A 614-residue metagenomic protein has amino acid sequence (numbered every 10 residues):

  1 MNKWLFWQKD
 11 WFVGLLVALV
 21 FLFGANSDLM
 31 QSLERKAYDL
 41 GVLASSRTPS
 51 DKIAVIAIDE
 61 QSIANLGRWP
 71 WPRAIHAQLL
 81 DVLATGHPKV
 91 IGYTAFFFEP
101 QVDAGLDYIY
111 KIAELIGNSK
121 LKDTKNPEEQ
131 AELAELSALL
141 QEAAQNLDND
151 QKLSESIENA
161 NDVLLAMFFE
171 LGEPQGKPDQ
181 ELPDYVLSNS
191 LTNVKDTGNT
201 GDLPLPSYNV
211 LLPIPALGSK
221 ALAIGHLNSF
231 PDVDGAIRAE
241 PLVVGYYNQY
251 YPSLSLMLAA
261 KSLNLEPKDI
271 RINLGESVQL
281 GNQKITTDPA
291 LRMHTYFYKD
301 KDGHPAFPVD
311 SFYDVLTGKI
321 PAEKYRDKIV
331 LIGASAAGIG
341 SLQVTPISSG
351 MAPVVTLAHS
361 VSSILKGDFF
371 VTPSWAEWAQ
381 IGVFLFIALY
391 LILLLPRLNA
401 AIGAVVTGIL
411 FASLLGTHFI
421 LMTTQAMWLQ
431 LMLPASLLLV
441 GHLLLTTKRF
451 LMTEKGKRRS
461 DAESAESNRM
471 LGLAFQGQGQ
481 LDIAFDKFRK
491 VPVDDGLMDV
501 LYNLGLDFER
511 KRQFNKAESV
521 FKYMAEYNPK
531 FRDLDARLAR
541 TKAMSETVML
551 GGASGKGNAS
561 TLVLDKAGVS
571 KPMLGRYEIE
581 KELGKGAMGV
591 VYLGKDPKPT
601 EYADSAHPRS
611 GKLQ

Functional and structural regions predicted by a protein language model:
N2-K284, Y325-L395: Non-transmembrane functional regions of envelope-associated proteins
N2-S46, S363-M470, Q476-G477, N528-K530: Transmembrane alpha-helices and their extracellular/periplasmic helix-loop junctions in integral membrane proteins
S560-I579: A short, low-complexity linker immediately N-terminal to eukaryotic Hanks-type protein kinase catalytic domains
I579-V591: Protein kinase glycine-rich loop
K595-A603: Conserved N-lobe loop of protein kinases adjacent to the ATP-binding glycine-rich P-loop
S605-S610: Conserved beta3-strand ATP-binding lysine motif
